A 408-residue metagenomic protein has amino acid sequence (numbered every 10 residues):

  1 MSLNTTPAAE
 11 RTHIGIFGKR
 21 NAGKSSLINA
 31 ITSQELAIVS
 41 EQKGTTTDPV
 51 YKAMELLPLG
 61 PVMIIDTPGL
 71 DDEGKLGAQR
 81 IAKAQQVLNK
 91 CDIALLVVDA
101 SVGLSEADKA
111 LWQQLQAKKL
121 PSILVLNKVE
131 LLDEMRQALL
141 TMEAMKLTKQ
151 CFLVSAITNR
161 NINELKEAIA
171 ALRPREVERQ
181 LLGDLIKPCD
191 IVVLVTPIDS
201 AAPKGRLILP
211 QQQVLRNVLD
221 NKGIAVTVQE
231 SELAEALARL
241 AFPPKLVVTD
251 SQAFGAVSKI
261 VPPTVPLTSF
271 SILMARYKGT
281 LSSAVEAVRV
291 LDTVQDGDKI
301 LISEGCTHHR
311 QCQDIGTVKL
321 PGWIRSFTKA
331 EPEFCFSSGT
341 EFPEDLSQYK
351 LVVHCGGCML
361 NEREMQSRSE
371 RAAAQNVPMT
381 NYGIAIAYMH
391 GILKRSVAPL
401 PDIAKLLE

Functional and structural regions predicted by a protein language model:
M1-A78, Q86: Conserved G1/Walker A P-loop phosphate-binding module
M1-S2, R11, K19-S25, K204-E408: C-terminal effector/interaction modules appended to NTPase cores
E41, D71-L76, D99-G103, A171-R173 (+3 more regions): Short, flexible loop segments at the rims of nucleotide/cofactor-binding pockets, characterized by
Q42, T46, V50, R80-K90 (+12 more regions): Helical mechanochemical/support elements of P-loop NTPase systems and associated helical scaffolds
K52-G60, Q79-C151, L181-D184, L207-G223 (+3 more regions): Conserved C-terminal guanine-recognition region of P-loop GTPase G domains, centered on the G4
T67, V98-S101, L120-R136, F152-R160 (+8 more regions): G-domain G4 guanine-recognition motif of GTPases
L120-I123, K128-D184, I191-V193, K222-S231 (+5 more regions): Canonical P-loop GTPase G-domain recognition
L185-Q213: Long, well-ordered amphipathic alpha-helical subdomains in the mid-to-C-terminal portions of large enzyme subunits
